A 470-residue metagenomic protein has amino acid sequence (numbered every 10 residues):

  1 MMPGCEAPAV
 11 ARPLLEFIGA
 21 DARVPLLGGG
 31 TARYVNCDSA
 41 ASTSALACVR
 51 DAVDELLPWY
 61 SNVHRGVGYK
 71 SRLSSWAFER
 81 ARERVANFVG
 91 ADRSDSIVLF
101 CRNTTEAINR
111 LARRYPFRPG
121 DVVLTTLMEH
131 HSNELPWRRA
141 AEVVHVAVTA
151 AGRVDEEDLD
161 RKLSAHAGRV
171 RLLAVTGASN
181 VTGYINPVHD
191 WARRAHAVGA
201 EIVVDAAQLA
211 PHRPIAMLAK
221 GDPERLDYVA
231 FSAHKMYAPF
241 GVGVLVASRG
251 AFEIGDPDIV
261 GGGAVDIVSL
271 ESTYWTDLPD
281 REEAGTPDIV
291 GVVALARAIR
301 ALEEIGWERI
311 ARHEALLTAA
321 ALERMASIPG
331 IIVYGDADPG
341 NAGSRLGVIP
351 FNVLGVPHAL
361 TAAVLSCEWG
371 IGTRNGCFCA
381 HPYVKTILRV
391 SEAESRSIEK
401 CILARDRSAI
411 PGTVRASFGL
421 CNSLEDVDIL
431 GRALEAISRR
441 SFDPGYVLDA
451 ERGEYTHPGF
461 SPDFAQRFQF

Functional and structural regions predicted by a protein language model:
M1-F470: Pyridoxal 5′-phosphate
